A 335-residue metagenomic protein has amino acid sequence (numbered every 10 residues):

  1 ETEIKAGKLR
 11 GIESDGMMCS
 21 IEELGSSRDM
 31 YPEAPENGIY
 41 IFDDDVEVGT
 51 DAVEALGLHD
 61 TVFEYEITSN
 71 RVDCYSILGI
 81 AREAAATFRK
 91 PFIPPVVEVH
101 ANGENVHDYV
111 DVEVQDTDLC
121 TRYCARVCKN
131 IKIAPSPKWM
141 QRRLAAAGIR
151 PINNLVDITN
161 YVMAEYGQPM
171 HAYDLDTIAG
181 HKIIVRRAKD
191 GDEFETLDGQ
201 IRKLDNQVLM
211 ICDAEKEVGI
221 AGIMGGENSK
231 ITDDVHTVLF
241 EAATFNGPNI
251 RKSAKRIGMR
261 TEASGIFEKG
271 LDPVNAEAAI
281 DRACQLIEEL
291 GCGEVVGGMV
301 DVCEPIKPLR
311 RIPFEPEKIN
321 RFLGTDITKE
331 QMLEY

Functional and structural regions predicted by a protein language model:
E1-Y335: RNA/tRNA-interacting regions in translation and RNA-turnover enzymes
